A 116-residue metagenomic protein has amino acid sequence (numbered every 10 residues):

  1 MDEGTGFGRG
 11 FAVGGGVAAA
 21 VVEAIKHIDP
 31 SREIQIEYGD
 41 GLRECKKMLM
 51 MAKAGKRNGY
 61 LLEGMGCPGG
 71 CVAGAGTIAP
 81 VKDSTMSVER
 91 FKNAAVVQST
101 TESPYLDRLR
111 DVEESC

Functional and structural regions predicted by a protein language model:
M1-C116: Iron-sulfur (Fe-S) cluster-binding modules
